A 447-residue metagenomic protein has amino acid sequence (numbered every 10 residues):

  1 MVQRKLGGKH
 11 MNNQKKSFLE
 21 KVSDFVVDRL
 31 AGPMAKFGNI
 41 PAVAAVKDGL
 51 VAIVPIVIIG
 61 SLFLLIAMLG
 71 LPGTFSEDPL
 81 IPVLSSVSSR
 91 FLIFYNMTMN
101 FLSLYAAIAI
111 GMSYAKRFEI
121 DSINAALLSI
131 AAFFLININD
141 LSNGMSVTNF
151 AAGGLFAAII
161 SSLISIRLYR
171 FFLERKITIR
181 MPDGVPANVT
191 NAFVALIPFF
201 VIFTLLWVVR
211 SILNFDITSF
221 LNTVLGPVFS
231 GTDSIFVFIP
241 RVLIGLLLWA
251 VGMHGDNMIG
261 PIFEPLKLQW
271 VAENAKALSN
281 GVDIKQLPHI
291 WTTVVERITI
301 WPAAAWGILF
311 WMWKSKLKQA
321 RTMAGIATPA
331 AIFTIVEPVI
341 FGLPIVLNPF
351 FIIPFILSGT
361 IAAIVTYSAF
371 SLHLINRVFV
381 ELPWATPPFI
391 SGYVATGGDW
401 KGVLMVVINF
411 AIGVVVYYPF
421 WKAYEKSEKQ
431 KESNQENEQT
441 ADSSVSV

Functional and structural regions predicted by a protein language model:
N12-F37, S76, I81, S85 (+3 more regions): Transmembrane alpha-helical segments and their short flanking loops that form helix-hairpins/helix-helix interfaces
V27-L50, V87-S88, M181-T190, P338-I340: Cytosolic juxtamembrane amphipathic/interface segments immediately preceding and feeding into a transmembrane helix
A35-K176, V346: Early transmembrane hairpin of solute transport permeases
G38-P41, S103-Y114, L127, A131 (+3 more regions): Alpha-helical membrane segments and immediately flanking helix-loop junctions that form or couple to the substrate/ion
I59, S103, A107, G111 (+25 more regions): Alpha-helical transmembrane segments in multi-pass membrane proteins
A67-F94, I120, A131-G153, P182-G184 (+3 more regions): Inter-helical loop and helix-membrane interface segments of multi-pass membrane transporters/permeases
S122, L135-F236: Membrane-interface helix-loop-helix junctions at boundaries between adjacent transmembrane segments
F200-K318, A324-A327: Generic multipass alpha-helical transmembrane bundles of integral membrane proteins
